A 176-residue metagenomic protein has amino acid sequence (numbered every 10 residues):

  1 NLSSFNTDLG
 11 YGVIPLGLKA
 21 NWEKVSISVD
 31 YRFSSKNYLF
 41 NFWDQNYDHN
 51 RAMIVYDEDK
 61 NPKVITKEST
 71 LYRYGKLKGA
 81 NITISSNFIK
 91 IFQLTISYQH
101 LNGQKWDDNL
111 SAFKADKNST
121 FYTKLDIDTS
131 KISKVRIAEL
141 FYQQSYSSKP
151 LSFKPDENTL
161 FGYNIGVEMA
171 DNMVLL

Functional and structural regions predicted by a protein language model:
N1-L176: Outer-membrane beta-barrel pore domains
